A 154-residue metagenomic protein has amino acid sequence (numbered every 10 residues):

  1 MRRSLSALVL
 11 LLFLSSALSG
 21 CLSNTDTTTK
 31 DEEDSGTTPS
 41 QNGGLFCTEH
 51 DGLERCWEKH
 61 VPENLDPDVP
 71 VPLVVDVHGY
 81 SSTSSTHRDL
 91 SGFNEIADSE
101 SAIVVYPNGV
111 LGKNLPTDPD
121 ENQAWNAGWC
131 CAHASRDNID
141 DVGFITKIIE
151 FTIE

Functional and structural regions predicted by a protein language model:
M1-N24: Hydrophobic alpha-helical segments
C21-L73, S85-S91, S99-I103, D137 (+1 more regions): A domain-start/cap signature at the N-terminus of enzymes
N64-L65, Y80-S82, V110-D120: Acidic glycine-/aspartate-rich tracts in secreted/extracellular proteins
V74-G79, Y106: Structural cue for short, hydrophobic secondary-structure segments
H78-S82, H87, I153: Cell-envelope and extracellular/periplasmic
E100-N114: Conserved alpha/beta-hydrolase
P116-R136: Surface-exposed intrinsically disordered loops and tails
W129-E154: Alpha/beta-hydrolase active-site loop
